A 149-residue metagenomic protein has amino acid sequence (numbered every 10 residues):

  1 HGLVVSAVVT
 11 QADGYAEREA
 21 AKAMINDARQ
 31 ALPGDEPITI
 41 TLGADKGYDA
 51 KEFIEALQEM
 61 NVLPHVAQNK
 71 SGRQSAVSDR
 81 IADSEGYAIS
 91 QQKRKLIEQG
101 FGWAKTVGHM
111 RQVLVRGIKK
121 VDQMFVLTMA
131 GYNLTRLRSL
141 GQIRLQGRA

Functional and structural regions predicted by a protein language model:
H1-A149: Anion-binding and metal-coordination hotspots
